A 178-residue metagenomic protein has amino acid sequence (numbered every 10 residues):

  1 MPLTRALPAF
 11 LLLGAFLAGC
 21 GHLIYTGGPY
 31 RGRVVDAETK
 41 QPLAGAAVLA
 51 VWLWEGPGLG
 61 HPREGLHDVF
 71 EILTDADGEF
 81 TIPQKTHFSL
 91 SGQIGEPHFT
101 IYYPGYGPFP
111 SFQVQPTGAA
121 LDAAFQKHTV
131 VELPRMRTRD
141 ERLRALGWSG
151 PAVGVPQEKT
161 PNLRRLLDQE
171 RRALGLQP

Functional and structural regions predicted by a protein language model:
M1-C20: Sec-dependent bacterial lipoprotein signal peptides
G14-P29, R33-L43, G150-P178: Beta-strand-rich domain onsets/edges
H22-I24, G60-R63, F88-G92: Short consensus segments that form the blades of beta-propeller domains, in both extracellular/periplasmic
T39-H61: Short, ordered, surface-exposed loop/turn motifs in non-cytosolic proteins
G56-Q84: Short, acidic Ser/Thr/Gly-rich low-complexity loop/linker segments typical of extracellular and cell-surface proteins
V69-E71, E79, F109-F112, H128-V130: Well-ordered beta-strand positions in beta-sheet-rich domains
S89-P116: A short, solvent-exposed loop/turn motif at the edges and junctions of modular extracellular/periplasmic domains
Q115-G154: Extracellular beta-sheet/turn segments enriched in Thr/Pro/Gly and aliphatic residues
